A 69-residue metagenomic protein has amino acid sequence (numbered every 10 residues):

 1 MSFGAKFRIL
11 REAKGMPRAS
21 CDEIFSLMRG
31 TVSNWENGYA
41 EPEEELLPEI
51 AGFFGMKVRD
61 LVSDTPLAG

Functional and structural regions predicted by a protein language model:
M1-A13: A short, Lys/Arg-rich alpha-helix, primarily the initiator
F7, R18, R29, E44-L47: Helix-turn-helix DNA-binding elements, focusing on the entry/boundary residues of the two helices that contact DNA
R11, D22, A51: The alpha-helix within a helix-turn-helix
E12, S26, N37-Y39, P66: Residue-level detection of the helix-turn-helix DNA-binding "recognition helix"
G15-N34: Short alpha-helical DNA-recognition segment
S26, E45-D60: DNA major-groove recognition helix of helix-turn-helix/homeodomain DNA-binding modules
N34, G52, V62-G69: Short, charged recognition helix plus adjacent turn of helix-turn-helix-like nucleic-acid-binding domains
